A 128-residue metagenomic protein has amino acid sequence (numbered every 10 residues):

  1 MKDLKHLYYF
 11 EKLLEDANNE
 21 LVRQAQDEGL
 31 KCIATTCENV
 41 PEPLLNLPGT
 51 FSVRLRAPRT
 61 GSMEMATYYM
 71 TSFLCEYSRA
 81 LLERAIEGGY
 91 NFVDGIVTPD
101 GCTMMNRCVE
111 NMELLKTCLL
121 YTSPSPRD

Functional and structural regions predicted by a protein language model:
M1-T36: Bacterial Sec-exported substrate-binding components of ABC uptake systems
D27-V53: TRNA-binding/sensing appendages of the translation machinery
V40-P43, M104-V109: Short, well-ordered alpha-helical microsegments
L47-T71: Anionic-ligand anchoring segments at beta-strand to alpha-helix junctions in alpha/beta enzyme folds, i.e., glycine
T71-I86: Glycine-rich, highly charged phosphate/nucleotide-binding loops
V93-G101: Acidic beta-strand-to-loop metal/phosphate-binding motif
N106, M112-L120: A short alpha->loop->secondary-structure connector
Y121-D128: Conserved small/polar residues in nucleotide/adenosyl-binding loops
